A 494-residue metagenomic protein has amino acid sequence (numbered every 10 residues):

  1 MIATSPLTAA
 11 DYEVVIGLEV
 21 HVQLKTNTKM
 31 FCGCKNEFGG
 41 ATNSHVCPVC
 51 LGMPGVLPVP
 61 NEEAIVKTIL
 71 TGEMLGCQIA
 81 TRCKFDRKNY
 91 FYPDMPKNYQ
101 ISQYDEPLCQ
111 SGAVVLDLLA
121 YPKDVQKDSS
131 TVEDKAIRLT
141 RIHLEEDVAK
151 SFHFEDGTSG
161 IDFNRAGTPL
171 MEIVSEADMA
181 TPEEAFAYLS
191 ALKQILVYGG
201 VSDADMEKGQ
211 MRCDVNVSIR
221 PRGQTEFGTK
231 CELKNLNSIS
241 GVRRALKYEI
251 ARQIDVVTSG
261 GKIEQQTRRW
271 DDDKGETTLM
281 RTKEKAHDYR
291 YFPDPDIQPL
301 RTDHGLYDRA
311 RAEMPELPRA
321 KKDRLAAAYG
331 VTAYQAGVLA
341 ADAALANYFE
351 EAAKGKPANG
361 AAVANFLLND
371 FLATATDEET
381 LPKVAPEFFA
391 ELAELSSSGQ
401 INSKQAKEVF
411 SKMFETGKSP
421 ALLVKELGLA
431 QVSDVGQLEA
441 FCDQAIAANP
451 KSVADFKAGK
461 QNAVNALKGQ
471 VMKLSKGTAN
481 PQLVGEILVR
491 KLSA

Functional and structural regions predicted by a protein language model:
M1-E316, A327, A333, G355-A358 (+1 more regions): Basic, nucleic-acid-interacting segments
A10, F163-T168, E207-C213, R222-T225 (+1 more regions): C-terminal non-catalytic interaction appendages of large macromolecular assemblies
K25, R220, A251, L368-T376 (+6 more regions): Amphipathic alpha-helical core segments of compact helical bundles
G209-P221, Y289-R290, A326-E350, G360-D377 (+2 more regions): Core structural elements
L300-R301, A336, Y348-E350, A362 (+6 more regions): Extended hydrophobic-aromatic, low-complexity segments
L306-E313, A320, E350-A358, F389-I401: Extended, non-catalytic structural segments that build the interaction scaffolds of large macromolecular assemblies
A341-P357, D370-A375, A385-L392, I446-D455: Short amphipathic alpha-helical segments and their helix-coil junctions
T380-E394, Q400-K473: Strongly charged, low-complexity linkers/loops
